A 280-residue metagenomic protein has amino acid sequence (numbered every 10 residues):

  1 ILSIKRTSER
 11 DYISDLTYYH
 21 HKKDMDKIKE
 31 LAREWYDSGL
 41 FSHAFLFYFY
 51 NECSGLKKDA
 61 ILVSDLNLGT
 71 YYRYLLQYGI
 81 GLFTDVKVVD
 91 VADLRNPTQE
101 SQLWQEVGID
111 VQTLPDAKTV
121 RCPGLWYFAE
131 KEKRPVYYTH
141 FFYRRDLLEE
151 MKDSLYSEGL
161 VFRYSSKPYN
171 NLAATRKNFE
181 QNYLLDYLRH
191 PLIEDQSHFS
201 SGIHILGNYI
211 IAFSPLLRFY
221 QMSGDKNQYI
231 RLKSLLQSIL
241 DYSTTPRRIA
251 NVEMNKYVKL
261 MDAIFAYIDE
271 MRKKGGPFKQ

Functional and structural regions predicted by a protein language model:
I1-D59, S64, Y71, L75-Q280: ER/secretory pathway lumenal C-terminal domains and tails of membrane proteins involved in glycoprotein biogenesis
